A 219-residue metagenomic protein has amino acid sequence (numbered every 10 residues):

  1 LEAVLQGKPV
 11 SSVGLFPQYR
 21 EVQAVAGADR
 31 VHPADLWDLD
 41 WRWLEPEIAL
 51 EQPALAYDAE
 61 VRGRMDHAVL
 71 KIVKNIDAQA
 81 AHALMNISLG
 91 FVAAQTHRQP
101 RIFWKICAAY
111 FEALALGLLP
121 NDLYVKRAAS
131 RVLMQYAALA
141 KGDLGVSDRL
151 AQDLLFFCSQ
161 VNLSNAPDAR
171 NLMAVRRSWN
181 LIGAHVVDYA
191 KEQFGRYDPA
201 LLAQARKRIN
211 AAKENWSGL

Functional and structural regions predicted by a protein language model:
L1, A80-L84, R98-F111, D122-A128: Short, well-ordered alpha-helical segments that carry or flank key catalytic/ligand-binding motifs at enzyme/regulatory
L1-L55, G117-P199: Structural secondary-structure packing elements that flank or coincide with functional cores
V4, A68-Q79, Q95, A113-G117 (+2 more regions): Secondary-structure edge/capping motif, primarily at the C-terminal ends of alpha-helices and the immediately following
P53-N75, I87-G90, R196-L219: C-terminal accessory/binding modules appended to enzymatic or scaffolding proteins
D58, T96-H97, D122, L202: Ser/Thr-centered flexible coil motifs
R64, A68, I87, I106-A109 (+4 more regions): Charge-rich, solvent-exposed alpha-helical interaction surfaces
K71-K74, G90-T96, I102-K105: Long compositionally biased, domain-poor regions of proteins
I87-G90, A94, A109, A113 (+4 more regions): Generic, well-ordered alpha-helical scaffold segments in large soluble proteins
